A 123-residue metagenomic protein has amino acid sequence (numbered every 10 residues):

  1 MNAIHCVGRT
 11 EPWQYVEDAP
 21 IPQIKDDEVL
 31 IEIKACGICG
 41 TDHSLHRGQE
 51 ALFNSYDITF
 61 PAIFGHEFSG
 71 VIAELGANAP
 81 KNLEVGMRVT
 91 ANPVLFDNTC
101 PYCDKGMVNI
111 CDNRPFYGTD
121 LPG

Functional and structural regions predicted by a protein language model:
M1-I4: Short structural boundary motif marking the start of a folded domain
G8-T10, K25: Residue-level recognition of beta-strand termini and adjacent short loop/turns
T10-Y15, G40-T41: Short N-terminal binding/cap micro-motifs at the start of the first secondary-structure element
I21-C36, A51-P101, N109, D120-L121: Glycine-rich beta-strand-centered segment in the early N-terminal region that forms part of a ligand/cofactor-binding
H43, N82, C111-R114: Short, solvent-exposed secondary-structure boundary/capping segments
L45-A51: Short Gly/aromatic-enriched secondary-structure transition segments
H46, M107-I110, G118: Cys/His-rich zinc-coordinating "finger/knuckle" motifs
D104, P115: Cys/His-coordinated zinc-binding microdomains
